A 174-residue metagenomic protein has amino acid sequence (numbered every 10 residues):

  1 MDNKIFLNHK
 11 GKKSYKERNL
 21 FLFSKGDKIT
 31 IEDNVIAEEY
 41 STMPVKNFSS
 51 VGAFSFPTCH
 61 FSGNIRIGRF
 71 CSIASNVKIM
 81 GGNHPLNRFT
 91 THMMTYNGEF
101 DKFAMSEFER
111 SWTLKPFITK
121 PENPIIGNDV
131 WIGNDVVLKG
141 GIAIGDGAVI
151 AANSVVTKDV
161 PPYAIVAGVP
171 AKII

Functional and structural regions predicted by a protein language model:
M1-D27: Membrane-proximal basic amphipathic "stem/tether" segments
L20-I142: Flexible, glycine/small-residue-enriched loop-and-beta-strand segment within the central core of proteins
D129, G147, A164: Catalytic-loop signature of eukaryotic-like protein kinases
G145, V149-A151, V155: A generic "structured core" feature
D159-Y163: Gly/Pro- and small hydrophobic-enriched strand-loop and loop-to-helix capping segments that sit at the rims
A171-K172: Activation segment
